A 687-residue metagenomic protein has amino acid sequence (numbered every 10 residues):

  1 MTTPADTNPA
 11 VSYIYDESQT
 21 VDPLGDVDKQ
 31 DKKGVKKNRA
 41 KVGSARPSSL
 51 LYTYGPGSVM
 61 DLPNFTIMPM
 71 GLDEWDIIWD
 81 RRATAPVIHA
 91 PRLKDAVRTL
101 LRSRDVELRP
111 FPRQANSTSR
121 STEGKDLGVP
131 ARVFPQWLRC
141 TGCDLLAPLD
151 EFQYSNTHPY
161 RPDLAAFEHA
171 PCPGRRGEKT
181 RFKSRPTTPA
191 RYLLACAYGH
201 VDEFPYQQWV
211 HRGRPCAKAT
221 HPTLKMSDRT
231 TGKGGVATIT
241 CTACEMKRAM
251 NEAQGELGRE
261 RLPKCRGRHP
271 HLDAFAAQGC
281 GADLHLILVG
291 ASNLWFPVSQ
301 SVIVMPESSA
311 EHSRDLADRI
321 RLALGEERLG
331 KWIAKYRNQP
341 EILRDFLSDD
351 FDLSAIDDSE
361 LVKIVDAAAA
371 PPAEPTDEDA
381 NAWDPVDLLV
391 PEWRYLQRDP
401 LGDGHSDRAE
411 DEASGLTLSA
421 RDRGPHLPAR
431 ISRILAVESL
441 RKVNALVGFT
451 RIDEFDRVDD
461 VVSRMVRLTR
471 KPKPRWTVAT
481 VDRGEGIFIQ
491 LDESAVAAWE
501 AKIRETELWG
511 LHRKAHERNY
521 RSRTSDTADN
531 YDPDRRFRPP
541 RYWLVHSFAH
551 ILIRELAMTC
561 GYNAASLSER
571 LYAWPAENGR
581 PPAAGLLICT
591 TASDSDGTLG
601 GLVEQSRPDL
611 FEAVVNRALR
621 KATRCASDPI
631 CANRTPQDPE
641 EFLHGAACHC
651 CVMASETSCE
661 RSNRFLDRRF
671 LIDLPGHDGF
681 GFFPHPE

Functional and structural regions predicted by a protein language model:
T2-V210, K218-S227, R268, A276-E687: Extended, well-ordered protein cores
P189, A249-A253: Contiguous, function-dense segments enriched for cysteine-driven chemistry and partner/ligand-binding capacity
T230, A237-T240, E245-M250: Extended charged low-complexity segments that act as oligomerization/scaffolding linkers
Q254-E256, C280: Extended acidic/polar, glycine-enriched regions that form or flank non-catalytic beta-rich accessory modules
G258-L262, H269-H271: Internal insertion modules embedded within essential enzymes
